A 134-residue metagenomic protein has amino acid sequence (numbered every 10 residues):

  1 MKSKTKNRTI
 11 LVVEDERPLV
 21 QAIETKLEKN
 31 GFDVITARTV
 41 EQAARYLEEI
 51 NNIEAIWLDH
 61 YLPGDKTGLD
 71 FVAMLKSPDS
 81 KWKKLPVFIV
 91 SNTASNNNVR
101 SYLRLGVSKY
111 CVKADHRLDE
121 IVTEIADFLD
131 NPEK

Functional and structural regions predicted by a protein language model:
M1-L11, H116-K134: Non-catalytic signal-transmission and effector/linker regions of two-component phosphorelay proteins
E14: Conserved acidic carboxylate
R17-T36, V40-E41: Two-component/phosphorelay signaling modules centered on CheY-like receiver
T36-A55, P63, E120: Acidic, metal-coordinating helix/loop segments flanking the phosphotransfer/catalytic sites of two-component signaling
N52-E54, S80-P86: His-Asp phosphorelay/catalytic-motif detector in bacterial-type signaling
T67-K83: Short amphipathic alpha-helix used as the core "switch/output" element in two-component signaling
Y102-K109: As written
